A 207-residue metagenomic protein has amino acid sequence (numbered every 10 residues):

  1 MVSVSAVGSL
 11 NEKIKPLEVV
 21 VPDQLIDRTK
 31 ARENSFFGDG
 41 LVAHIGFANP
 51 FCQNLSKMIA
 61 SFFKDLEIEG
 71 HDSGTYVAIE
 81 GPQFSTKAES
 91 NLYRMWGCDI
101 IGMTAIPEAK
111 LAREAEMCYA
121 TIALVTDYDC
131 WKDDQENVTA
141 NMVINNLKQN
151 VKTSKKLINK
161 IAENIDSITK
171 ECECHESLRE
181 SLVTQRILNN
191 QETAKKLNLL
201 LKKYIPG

Functional and structural regions predicted by a protein language model:
M1-D133, N141, N145, I158-E163 (+1 more regions): Glycine-rich phosphate- or other oxyanion-binding loops that anchor nucleotides, phosphorylated ligands
T153: Charged catalytic carboxylate motif
